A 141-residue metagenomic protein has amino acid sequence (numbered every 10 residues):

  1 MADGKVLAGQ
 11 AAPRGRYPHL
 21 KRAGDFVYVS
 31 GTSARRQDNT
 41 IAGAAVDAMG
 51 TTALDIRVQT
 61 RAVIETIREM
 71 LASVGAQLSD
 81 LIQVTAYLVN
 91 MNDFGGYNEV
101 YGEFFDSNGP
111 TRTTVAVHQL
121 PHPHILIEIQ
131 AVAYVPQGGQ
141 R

Functional and structural regions predicted by a protein language model:
M1-Q83, L88-R141: N-terminal presequence-like segments and the immediate start of the first folded domain
